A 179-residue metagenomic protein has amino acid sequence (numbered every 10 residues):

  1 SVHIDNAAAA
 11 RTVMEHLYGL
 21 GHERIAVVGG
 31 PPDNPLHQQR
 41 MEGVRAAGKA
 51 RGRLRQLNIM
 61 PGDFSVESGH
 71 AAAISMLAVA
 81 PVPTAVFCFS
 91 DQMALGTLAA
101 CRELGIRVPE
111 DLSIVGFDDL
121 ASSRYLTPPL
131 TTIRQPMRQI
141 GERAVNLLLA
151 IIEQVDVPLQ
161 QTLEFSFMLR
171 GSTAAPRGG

Functional and structural regions predicted by a protein language model:
S1-G179: Bacterial carbohydrate/catabolite-sensing allosteric modules
